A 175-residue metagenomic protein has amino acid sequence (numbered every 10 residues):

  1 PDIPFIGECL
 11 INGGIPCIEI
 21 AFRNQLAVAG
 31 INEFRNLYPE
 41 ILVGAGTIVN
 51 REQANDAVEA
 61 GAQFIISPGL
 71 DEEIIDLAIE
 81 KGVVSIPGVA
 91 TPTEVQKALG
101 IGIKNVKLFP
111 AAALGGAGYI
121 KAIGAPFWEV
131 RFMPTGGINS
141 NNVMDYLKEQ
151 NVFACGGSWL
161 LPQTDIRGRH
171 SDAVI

Functional and structural regions predicted by a protein language model:
P1, I18-I20, V43-G46, I65-I66 (+4 more regions): Hydrophobic faces of well-ordered beta-strands that scaffold small-molecule active sites in alpha/beta enzyme cores
P1-A60, E80, R167-I175: Conserved N-terminal beta1-alpha1 strand-loop-helix module at the mouth
I6, N50-A60, T93-I101, G118 (+2 more regions): Catalytic cores of alpha/beta
G7, I11, I15-A21, V58-Q63 (+4 more regions): Glycine/Thr-rich beta-alpha phosphate-binding loop at enzyme active sites
G13, L37, P126, V130 (+2 more regions): Change "in soluble alpha/beta enzymes" to "in soluble alpha/beta proteins
N24-R51, L70-T91, Y119-P134: Alpha-helix-loop-beta-strand connector modules within alpha/beta enzyme cores
N36-L37, G61-F64, V83-I86, K104-V106 (+3 more regions): Short, hinge-like loop/turn segments at secondary-structure boundaries
F64, P68-I74, K107-G116, N151-V174: Glycine-rich phosphate-binding active-site loops on the catalytic face of alpha/beta enzymes
